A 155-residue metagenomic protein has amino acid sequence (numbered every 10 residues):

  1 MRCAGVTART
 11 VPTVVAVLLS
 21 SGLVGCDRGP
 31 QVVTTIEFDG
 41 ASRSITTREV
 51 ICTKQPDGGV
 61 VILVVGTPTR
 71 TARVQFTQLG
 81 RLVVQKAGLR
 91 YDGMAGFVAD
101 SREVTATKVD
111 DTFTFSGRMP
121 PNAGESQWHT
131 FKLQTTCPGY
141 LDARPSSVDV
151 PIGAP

Functional and structural regions predicted by a protein language model:
M1-T13: Bacterial N-terminal signal peptides that target proteins for export
V6, L19-S20: Intrinsically disordered, low-complexity segments enriched in Ser/Pro/Gly/Ala and basic residues
V11-V15, I36-S42, A123-S126: Short, intrinsically disordered, charge-biased short linear motifs at domain edges
S21-G25: C-terminal motif of bacterial Sec signal peptides marking the signal peptidase cleavage site
C26-V109: An ectodomain-focused feature that recognizes extracytoplasmic/extracellular
G59-L63, A143-G153: Extracellular/mature segments of secreted proteins
R90-S146: Extracytosolic low-complexity repeat regions of secreted or lipid-anchored proteins
